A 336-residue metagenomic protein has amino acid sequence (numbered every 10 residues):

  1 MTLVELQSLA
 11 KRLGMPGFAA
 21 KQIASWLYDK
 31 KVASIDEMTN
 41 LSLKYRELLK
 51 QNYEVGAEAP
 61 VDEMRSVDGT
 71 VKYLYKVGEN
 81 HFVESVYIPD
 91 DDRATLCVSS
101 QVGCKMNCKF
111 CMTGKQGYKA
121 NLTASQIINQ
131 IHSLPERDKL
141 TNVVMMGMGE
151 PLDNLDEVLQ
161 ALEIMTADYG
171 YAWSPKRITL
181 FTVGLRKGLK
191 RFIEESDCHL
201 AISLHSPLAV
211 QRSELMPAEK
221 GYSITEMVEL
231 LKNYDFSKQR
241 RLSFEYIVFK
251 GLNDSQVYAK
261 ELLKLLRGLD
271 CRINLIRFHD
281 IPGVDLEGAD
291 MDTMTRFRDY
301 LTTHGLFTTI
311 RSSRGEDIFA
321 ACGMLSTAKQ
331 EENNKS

Functional and structural regions predicted by a protein language model:
M1-V83, K232-R241, V248-S336: Auxiliary Fe-S-binding modules of radical SAM enzymes
S66, S99-S100, S203: Short linear Ser/Thr-Pro motifs
V71, V83, A94-V98, M106 (+1 more regions): Generic beta-strand structural signal
E79-I88, D92-R93: P-loop NTP-binding catalytic core
P89-Q126: Canonical Radical SAM [4Fe-4S] cluster-binding loop centered on the CxxxCxxC motif and its immediate flanking residues
S125, N129-R137: Ferredoxin-type iron-sulfur electron-transfer modules in oxidoreductases and energy-metabolism complexes
P135-N142, G147-R311: Conserved AdoMet/S-adenosylmethionine-binding subsite of the radical SAM
